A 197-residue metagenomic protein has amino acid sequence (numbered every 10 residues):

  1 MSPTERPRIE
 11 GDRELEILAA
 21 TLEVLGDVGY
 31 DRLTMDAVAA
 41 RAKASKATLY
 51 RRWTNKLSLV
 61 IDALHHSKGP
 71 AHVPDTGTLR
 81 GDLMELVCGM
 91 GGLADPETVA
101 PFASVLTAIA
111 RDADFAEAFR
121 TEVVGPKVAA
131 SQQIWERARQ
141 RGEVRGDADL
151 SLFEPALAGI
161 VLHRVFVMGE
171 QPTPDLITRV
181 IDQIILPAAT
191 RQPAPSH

Functional and structural regions predicted by a protein language model:
M1-K43, A47, S58: Basic, helix-initiating cap at the start of DNA-binding domains
M1-T4, E85, G125, A129 (+3 more regions): C-terminal peripheral helix-coil segments that are non-catalytic and often amphipathic
E10-R13, V124, G146-E154, T173 (+1 more regions): Short amphipathic alpha-helix in the helical subdomain of ABC transporter nucleotide-binding domains
I17, R32, N55-V60, S67-A71 (+1 more regions): Short amphipathic alpha-helical segment with a characteristic S/N-K-E followed by hydrophobic residues
A71-A100: Hydrophobic alpha-helical connector segments
C88-A94, F102-R111, I181-A188: Helix-loop "lid/cap" segments that line or gate small-molecule binding pockets
G92-A100, S104, D114-Q140: Amphipathic alpha-helical packing segments from all-alpha helical-bundle domains
